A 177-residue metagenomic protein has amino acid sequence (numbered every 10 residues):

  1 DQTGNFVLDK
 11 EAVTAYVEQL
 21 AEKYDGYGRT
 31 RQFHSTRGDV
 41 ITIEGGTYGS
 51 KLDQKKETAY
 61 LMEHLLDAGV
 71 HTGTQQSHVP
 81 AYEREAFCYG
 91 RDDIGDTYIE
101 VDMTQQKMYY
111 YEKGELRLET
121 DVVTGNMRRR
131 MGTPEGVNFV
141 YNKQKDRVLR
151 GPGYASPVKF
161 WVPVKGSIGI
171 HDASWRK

Functional and structural regions predicted by a protein language model:
D1-A155, F160, W175-R176: Surface-exposed, secretory/extracytoplasmic low-complexity segments enriched in Ser/Thr/Asn/Gly/Pro
V162-W175: Glycine-rich, acidic and aromatic/proline-enriched surface loops and short helix-turn segments that act as binding
